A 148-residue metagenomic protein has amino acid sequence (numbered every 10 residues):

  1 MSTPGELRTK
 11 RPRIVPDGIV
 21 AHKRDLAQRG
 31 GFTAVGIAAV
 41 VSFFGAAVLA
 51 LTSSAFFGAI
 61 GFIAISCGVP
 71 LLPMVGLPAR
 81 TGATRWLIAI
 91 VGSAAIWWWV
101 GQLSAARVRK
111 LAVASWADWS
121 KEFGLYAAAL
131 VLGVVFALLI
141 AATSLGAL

Functional and structural regions predicted by a protein language model:
M1-G36, L145-L148: Actinobacteria-biased recognition of intrinsically disordered, low-complexity terminal regions
I19-R85: Membrane-associated alpha-helix detector
V20-A27, A95-F123: Cytoplasmic membrane-interface segments at the C-terminal ends of transmembrane helices
A27-G36, W119-A129: Alpha-helical membrane-anchoring segments
F32, F56, W98, F136-L138: Extracytoplasmic/cell-surface-exposed regions of Actinobacterial cell-envelope-associated and secreted proteins
V35-A39, W86, I90-W98, Y126-V134: Alpha-helical transmembrane spans of integral membrane proteins, capturing the lipid-embedded, hydrophobic core of TM
G68-V108: Short alpha-helical packing/oligomerization segments
G133-L148: Juxtamembrane boundary at the C-terminal end of a transmembrane helix
